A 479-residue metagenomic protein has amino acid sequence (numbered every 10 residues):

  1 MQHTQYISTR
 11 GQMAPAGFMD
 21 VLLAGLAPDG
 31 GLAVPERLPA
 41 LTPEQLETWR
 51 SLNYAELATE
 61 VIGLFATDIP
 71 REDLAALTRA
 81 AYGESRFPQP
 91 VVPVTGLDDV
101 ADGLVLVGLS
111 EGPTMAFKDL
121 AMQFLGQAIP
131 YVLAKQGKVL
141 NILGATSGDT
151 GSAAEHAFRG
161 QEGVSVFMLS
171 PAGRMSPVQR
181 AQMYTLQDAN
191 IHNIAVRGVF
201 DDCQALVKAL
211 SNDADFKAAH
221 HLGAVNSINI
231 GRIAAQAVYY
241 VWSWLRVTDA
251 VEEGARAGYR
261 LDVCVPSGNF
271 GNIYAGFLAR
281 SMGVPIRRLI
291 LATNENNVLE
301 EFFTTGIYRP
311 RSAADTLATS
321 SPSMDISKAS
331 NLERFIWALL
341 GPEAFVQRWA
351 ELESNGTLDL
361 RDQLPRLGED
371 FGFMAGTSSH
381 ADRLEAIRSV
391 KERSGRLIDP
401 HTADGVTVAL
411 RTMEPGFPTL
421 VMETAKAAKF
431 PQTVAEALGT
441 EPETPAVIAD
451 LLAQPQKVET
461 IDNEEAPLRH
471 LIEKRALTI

Functional and structural regions predicted by a protein language model:
M1-I479: PLP-dependent amino-acid enzyme catalytic core
